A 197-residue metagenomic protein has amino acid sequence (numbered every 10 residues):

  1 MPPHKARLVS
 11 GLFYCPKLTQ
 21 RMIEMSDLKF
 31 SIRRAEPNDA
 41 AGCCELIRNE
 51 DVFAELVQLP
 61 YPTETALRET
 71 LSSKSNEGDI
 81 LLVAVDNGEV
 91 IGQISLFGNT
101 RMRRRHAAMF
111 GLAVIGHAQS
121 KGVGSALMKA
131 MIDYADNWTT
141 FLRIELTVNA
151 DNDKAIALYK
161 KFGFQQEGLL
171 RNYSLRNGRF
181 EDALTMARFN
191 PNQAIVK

Functional and structural regions predicted by a protein language model:
M1-Q20: Positively charged N-terminal leader segments that act as targeting/secretion signals
P16-N38, L184, N190-K197: Conserved N-terminal entry element of GNAT/NAT acetyltransferase domains
F30, P37-N38, L56-H117, M128-K129 (+2 more regions): Acetyl-CoA-dependent GNAT
E45-L59: Helix-loop element at the rim of GNAT/NAT acetyltransferase active sites that forms part of the acceptor-substrate
K121, S125, A150-G168: Conserved active-site alpha-helix within GNAT-family acetyltransferase domains
D136-T147: Conserved GNAT acetyl-CoA-binding A-motif
L146-I156, Y173-N177: Conserved beta-strand-loop-alpha-helix junction that forms the acyl-donor binding cleft
